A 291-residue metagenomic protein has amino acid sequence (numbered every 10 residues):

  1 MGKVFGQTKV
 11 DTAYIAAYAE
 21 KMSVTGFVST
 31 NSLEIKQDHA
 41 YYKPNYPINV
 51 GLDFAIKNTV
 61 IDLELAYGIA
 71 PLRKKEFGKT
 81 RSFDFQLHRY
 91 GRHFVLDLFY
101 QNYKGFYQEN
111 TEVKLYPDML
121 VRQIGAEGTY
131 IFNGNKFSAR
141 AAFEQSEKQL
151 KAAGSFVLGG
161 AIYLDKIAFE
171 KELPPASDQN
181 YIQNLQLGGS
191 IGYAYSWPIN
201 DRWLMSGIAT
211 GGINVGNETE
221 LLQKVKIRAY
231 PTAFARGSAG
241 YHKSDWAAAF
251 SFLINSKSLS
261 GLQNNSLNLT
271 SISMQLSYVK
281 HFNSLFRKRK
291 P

Functional and structural regions predicted by a protein language model:
D11, S82-Q183, L253, P291: Outer-membrane pore/translocation modules
Y18-V24, I48, K57-I61, R92-L96 (+6 more regions): Outer-envelope beta-barrel architecture signal
V24-S32, F54, L63-Y67, R89 (+5 more regions): Transmembrane beta-barrel strands of outer-membrane/channel proteins
I35-Y41, K74-G78, Q108-E112, R140-A142 (+3 more regions): Outer-membrane beta-barrel translocator domains and adjoining extracellular loop/strand segments of Gram-negative
A40-P44, K74-K79, L115-V121, Q179-L185 (+2 more regions): Replace "Gram-negative outer membrane beta-barrel proteins" with "bacterial and organellar outer membrane beta-barrel
V50-I56, F85-R89, A126-F132, L158-I162 (+4 more regions): Residues on the lipid-exposed face of transmembrane beta-strands in outer-membrane beta-barrel proteins
G125-G128, T270-P291: Outer-membrane beta-barrel "beta-signal"
Y163-D245: Outer-membrane beta-barrel transmembrane domain signature
